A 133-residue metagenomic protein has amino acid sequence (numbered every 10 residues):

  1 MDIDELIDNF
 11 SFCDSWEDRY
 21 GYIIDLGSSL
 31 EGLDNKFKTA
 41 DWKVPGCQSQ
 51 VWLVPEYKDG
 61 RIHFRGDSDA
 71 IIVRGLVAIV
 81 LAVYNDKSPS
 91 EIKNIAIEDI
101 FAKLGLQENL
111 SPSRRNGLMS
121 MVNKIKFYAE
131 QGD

Functional and structural regions predicted by a protein language model:
M1-Q50, Y57-K58, I62, F101-D133: N-terminal intrinsically disordered, cationic/polar leader segments that include organellar targeting peptides
I7, D67-A70, A78, I97: A residue-level detector for conformationally permissive "hinge/kink" positions
D41-C47, D67-S68, S90-N94: Solvent-exposed interaction patches of small proteins and small membrane subunits
E56-A70, L81-N85: Conserved interaction-surface patches within small, structured recognition/assembly domains
L76-N109, R115: Active-site- and interface-proximal helix/loop "cap" or "latch" segments in soluble metabolic and energy-transducing
